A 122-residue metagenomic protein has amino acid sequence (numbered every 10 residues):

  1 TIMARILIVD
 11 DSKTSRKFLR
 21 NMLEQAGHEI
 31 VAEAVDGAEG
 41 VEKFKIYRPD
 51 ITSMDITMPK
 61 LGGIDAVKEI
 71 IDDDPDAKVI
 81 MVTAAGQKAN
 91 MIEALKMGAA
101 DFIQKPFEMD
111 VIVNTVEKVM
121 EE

Functional and structural regions predicted by a protein language model:
K13-A32: Two-component/phosphorelay signaling modules centered on CheY-like receiver
D36-E39, L61-D65: Acidic catalytic/metal-coordinating carboxylates
E42, I64-D76: Short amphipathic alpha-helix used as the core "switch/output" element in two-component signaling
Y47-S53: Active-site beta3 strand of CheY-like receiver
P59-G62, Q87: The feature encodes the CheY-like receiver
F107-V116: C-terminal output helix
